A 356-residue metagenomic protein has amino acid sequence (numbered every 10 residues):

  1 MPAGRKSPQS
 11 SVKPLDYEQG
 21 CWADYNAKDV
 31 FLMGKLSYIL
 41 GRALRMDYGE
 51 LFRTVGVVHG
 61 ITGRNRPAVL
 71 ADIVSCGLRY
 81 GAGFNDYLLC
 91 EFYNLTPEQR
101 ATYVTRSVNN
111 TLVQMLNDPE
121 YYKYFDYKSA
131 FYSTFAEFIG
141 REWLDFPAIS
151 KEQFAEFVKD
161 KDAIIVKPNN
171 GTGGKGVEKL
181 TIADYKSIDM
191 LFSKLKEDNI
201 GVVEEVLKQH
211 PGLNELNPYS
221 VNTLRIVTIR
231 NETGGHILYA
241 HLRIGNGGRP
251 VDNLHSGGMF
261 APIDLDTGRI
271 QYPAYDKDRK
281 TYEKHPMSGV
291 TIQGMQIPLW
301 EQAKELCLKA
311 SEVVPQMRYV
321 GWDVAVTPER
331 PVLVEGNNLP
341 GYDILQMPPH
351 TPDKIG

Functional and structural regions predicted by a protein language model:
M1-M46: Intrinsically disordered, low-structural-confidence terminal and linker regions
W22-D24, K28-V30, G49, E283-L308 (+2 more regions): C-terminal active-site "lid" helix and adjoining low-complexity regulatory extension at the edge of ATP-using catalytic
K35-E156: Conserved N-proximal alpha/beta basic substrate-recognition cap immediately N-terminal to, or forming the N-lobe
T111-L224, E232: Active-site nucleotide/adenylate-binding loops and adjacent lid/helix of ATP-dependent enzymes
D145-I149, L242, V320-D323: Acidic carboxylate-rich catalytic motifs and surrounding loops in phosphoryl-/glycosyl-chemistry enzymes
I164, H236-L238, V332-V334: Protein kinase-like catalytic core scaffold
N170, D184, E205-L207, T228-R230 (+3 more regions): Short, flexible loop/turn elements at secondary-structure junctions
N217, V221-E305: ATP-dependent carboxylate/phosphate-activation module, predominantly the ATP-grasp catalytic core and closely related
